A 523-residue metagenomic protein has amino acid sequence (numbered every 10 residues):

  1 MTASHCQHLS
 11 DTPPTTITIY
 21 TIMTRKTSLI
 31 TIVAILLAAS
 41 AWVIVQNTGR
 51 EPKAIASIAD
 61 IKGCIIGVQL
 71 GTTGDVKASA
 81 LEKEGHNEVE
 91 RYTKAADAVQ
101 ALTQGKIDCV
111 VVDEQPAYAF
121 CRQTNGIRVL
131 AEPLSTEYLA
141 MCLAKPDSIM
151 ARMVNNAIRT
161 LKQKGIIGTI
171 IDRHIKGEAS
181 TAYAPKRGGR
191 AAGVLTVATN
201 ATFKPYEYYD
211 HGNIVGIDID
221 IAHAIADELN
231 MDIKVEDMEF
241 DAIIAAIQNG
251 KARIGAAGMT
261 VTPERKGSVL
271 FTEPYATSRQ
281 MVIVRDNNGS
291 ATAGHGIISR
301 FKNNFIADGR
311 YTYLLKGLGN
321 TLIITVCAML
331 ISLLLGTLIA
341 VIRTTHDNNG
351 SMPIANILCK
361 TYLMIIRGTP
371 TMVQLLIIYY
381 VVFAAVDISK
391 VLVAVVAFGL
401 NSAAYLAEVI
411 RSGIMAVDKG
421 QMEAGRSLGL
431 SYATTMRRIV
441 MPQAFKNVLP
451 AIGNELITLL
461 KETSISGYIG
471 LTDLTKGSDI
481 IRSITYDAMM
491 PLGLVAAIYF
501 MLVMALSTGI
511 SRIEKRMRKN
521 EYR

Functional and structural regions predicted by a protein language model:
M1, C6-T12, T16-M23, T27 (+7 more regions): Extracytoplasmic small-molecule ligand-binding "clamshell" domains of the periplasmic binding protein/Venus flytrap
L9, I61, A101-T103, M141 (+4 more regions): Hydrophobic residues within well-ordered alpha-helices
T16-I22, I44-D60, G71, E114-P116 (+6 more regions): Acidic, polar ligand-binding/catalytic clefts
T31-W42: Hydrophobic membrane-insertion alpha-helices, especially the h-region of bacterial N-terminal signal peptides
N47-E51, I65, L70-T73, Y118 (+4 more regions): Extended ligand-binding regions for polar small-molecule ligands
T48-G126, D147-I149, N287-G289: Pocket-lining segment of extracytoplasmic ligand-binding domains
P52-I65, S180-I214: Immediate post-signal peptide segment of exported/extracytoplasmic ligand-binding proteins
G294-R523: Transmembrane alpha-helices and adjacent helix-loop boundaries
